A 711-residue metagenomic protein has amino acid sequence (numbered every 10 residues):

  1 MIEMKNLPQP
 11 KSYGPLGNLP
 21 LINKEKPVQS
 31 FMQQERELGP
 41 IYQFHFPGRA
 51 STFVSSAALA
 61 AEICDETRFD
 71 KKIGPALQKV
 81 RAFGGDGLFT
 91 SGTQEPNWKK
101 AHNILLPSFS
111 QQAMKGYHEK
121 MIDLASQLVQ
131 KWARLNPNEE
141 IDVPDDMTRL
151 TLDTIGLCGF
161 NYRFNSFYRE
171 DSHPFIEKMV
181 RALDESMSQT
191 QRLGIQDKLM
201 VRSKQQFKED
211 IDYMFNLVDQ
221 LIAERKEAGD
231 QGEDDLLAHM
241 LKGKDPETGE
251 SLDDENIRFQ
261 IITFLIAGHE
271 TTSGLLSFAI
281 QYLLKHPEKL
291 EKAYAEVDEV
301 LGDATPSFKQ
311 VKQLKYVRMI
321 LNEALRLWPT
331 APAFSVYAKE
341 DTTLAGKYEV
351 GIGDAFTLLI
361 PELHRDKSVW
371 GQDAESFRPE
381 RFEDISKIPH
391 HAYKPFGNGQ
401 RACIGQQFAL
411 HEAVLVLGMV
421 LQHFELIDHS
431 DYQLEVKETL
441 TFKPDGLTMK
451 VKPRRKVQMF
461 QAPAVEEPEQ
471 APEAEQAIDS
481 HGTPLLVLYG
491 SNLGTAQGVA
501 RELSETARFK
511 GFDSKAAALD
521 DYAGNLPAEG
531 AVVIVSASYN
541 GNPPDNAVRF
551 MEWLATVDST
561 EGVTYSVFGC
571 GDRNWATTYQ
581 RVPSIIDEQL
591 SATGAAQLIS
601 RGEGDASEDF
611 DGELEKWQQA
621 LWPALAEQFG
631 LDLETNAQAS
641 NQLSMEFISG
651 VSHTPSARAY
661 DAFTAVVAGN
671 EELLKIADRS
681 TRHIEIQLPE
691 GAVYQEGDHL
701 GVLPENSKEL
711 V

Functional and structural regions predicted by a protein language model:
K5-M32, A50, L77-F160, H173-A223 (+2 more regions): Cytochrome P450 catalytic-domain helical core, especially the substrate-recognition surface and oxygen-activation
P8-K11, H118-I122, P174-R181, D230-H239 (+4 more regions): Cytochrome P450 I-helix active-site segment
N18-G39, N216, Q220, A304-A345: Conserved cytochrome P450 K-helix E-x-x-R motif and the immediately C-terminal K′/meander segment
P20, S110-A113, Q206-L275, L314 (+2 more regions): Conserved cytochrome P450 catalytic core segment spanning the I/J/K helices
R68, D341, L358-S386: Conserved cytochrome P450 K-helix/beta-meander segment immediately N-terminal to the heme-binding cysteine loop
G87-F89, I262, T305-K309, E383-A413: Cytochrome P450 heme-thiolate "Cys pocket" and heme-binding signature region
A125, V129, E177, R181 (+5 more regions): Cytochrome P450 proximal C-terminal region
T271-L290, Y294-E296, Q406-H423: Cytochrome P450 catalytic-core helices
